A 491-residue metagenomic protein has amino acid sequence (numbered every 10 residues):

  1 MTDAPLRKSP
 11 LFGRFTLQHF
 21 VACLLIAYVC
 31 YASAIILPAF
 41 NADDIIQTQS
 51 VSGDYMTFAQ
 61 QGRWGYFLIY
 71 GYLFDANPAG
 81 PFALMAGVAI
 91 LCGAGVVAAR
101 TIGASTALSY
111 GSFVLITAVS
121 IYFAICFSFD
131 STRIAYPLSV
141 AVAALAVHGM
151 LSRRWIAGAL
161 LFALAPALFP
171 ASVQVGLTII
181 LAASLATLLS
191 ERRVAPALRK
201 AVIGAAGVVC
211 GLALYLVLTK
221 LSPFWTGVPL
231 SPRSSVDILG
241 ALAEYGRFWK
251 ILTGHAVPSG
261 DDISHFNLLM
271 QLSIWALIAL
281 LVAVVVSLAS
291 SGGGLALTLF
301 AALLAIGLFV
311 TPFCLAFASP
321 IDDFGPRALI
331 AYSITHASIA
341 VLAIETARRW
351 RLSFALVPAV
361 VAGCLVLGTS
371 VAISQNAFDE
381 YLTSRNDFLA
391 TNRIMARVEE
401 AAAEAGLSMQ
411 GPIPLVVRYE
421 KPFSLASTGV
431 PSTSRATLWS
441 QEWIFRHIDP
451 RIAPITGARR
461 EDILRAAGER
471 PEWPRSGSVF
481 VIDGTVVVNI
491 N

Functional and structural regions predicted by a protein language model:
T2-Q60, W64-G65, Y70, F74-I116 (+5 more regions): Intrinsically disordered, polar/acidic, low-complexity terminal segments
P38-N41, V119-F129, L216-W225, V286-S290 (+2 more regions): Juxtamembrane "helix-exit" motif on the non-cytosolic side of transmembrane helices
A59, R63, L108-L151, A167-L168 (+2 more regions): Membrane-interface micro-motifs in multi-pass membrane enzymes
G93-G95, H265-T298: Hydrophobic, aromatic-rich transmembrane alpha-helices and their immediate juxtamembrane boundary segments
Y136-F162, I179-L189: Specific aromatic-rich, kink-prone transmembrane helix
W155-A171, V175-L181, A206, C210: Membrane-interface alpha helices of multi-pass inner-membrane proteins
G176-V209: Perimembrane helix-loop-helix junctions
K200-A279, A316: Membrane-lumen/periplasm interface segments of specific transmembrane helices in polyprenyl phosphate-linked
